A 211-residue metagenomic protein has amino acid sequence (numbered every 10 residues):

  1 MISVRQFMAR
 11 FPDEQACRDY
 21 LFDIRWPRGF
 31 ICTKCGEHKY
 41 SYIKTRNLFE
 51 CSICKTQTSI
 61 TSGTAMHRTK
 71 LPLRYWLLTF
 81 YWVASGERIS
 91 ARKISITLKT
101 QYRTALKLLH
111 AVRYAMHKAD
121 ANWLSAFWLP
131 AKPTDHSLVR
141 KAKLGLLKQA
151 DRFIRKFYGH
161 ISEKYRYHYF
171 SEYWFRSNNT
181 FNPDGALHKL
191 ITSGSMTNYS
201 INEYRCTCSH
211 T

Functional and structural regions predicted by a protein language model:
M1-T211: Residue-level recognition of single "structural anchor" positions that define or cap local secondary structure
